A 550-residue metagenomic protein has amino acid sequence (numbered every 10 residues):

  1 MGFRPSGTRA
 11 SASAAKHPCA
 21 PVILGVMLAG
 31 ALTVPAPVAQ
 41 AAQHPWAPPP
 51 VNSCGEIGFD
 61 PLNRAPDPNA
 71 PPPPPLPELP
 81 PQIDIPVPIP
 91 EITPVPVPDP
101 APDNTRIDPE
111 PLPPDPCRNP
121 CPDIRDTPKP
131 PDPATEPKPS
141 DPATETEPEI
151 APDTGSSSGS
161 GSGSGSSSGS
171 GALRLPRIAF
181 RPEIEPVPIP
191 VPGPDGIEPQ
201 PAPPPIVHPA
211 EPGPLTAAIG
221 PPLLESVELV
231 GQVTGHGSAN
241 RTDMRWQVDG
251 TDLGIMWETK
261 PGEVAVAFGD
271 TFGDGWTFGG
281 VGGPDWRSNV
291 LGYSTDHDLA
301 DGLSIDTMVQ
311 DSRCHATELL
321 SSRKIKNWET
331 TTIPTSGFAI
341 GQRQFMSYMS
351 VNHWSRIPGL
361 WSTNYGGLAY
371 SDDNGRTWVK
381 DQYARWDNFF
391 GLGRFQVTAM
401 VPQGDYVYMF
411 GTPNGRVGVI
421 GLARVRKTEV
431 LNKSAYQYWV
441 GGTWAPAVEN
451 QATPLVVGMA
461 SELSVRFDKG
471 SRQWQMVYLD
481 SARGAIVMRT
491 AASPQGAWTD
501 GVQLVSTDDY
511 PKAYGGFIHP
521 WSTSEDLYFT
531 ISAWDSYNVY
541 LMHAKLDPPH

Functional and structural regions predicted by a protein language model:
M1-A41: Secretory targeting and sorting signals
P5, V38, Q43-T335, A339-I340 (+1 more regions): N-terminal regions that are enriched for targeting/export leaders and immediately downstream pro/stem segments
P5, V456-S493: Loop/turn-rich, solvent-exposed surfaces of beta-rich toroidal or solenoidal domains
P5-P18, R245-W246, Q495-S522: Conserved blade-ending motifs and adjacent loop-strand segments that build the rim/top face of beta-propeller domains
G220-D243, D311-K324, D373-G391, K433-L455 (+1 more regions): Blade-edge beta-strand/turn elements of extracellular beta-propeller and related beta-sheet repeat scaffolds
W257-T259, E263-T277, I333-G359, V397-G415 (+5 more regions): Hydrophobic core segments of beta-strands in well-ordered, beta-rich domains
G280-L303, L360-R376, G421-T428, M488-P494 (+1 more regions): Beta-propeller blade signature
G516-H550: Blade-level signature of beta-propeller repeat domains, shared across WD40, Kelch, NHL, RCC1 and BNR/Asp-box propellers
